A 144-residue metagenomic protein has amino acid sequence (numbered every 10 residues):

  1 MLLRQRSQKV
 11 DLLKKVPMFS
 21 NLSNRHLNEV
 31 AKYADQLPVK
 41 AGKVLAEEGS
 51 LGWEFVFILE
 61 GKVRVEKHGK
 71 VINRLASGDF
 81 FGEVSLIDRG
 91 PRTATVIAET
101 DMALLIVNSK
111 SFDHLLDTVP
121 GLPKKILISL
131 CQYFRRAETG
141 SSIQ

Functional and structural regions predicted by a protein language model:
M1-Q144: Cytosolic regulatory regions built on CNB/CRP/Popeye-like sensor folds
